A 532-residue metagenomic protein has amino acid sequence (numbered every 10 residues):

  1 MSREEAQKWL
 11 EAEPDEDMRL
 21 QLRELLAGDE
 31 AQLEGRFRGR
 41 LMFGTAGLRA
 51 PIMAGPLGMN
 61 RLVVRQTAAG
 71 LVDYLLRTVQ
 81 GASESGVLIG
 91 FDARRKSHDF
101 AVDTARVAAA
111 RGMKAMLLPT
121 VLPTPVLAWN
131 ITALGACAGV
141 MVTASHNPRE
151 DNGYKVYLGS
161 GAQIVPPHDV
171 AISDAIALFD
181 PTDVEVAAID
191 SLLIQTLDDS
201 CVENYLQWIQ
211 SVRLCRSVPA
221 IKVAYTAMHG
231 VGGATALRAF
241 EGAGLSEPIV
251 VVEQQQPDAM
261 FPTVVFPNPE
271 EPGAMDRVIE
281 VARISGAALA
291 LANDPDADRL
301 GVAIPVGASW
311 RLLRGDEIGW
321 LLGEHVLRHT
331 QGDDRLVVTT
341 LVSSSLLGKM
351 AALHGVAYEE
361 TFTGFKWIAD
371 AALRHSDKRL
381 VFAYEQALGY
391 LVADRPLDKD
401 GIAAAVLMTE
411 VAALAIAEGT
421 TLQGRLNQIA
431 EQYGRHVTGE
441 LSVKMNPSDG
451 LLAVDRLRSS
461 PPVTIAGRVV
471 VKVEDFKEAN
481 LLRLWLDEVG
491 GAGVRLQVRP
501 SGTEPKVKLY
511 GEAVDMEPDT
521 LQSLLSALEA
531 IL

Functional and structural regions predicted by a protein language model:
A6-T104, T196-V223, V231, Q497: An N-terminal, well-structured beta->alpha segment
E13, Q32-L41, N152-A282: Gly/Ser/Thr-enriched, mixed-charge loops and adjacent short helices that form phosphate/oxyanion-binding elements
F37-L57, A144-S145, A227-A239, F382-L388 (+2 more regions): Conserved phosphate/anionic-ligand binding catalytic regions in large, soluble enzymes, centered on
L88-D151, A239, G244-V302: N-terminal small/polar loop signature for handling phosphorylated ligands or for N-terminal nucleophile
H98-D103, A128-T132, E150-V156, V184-E185 (+8 more regions): Short acidic, glycine/serine/threonine-rich loops at helix termini
G159-A162, D174, D180, E280-T339 (+1 more regions): Replace "Mg2+/Mn2+-dependent" with "divalent metal-dependent
R283, A288-L289, S309, H329-G502 (+2 more regions): Phosphate-binding and adjacent anionic-ligand microenvironments
